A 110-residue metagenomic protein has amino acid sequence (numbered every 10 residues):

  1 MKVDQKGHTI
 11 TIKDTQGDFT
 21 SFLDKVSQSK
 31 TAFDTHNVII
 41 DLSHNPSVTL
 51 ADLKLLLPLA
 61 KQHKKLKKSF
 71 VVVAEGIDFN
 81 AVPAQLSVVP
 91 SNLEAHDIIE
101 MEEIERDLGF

Functional and structural regions predicted by a protein language model:
V3-K6, T11-N37, L42-F110: Amphipathic, Lys/Arg-enriched alpha-helical "gate/interface" segment within cytosolic domains that mediates
